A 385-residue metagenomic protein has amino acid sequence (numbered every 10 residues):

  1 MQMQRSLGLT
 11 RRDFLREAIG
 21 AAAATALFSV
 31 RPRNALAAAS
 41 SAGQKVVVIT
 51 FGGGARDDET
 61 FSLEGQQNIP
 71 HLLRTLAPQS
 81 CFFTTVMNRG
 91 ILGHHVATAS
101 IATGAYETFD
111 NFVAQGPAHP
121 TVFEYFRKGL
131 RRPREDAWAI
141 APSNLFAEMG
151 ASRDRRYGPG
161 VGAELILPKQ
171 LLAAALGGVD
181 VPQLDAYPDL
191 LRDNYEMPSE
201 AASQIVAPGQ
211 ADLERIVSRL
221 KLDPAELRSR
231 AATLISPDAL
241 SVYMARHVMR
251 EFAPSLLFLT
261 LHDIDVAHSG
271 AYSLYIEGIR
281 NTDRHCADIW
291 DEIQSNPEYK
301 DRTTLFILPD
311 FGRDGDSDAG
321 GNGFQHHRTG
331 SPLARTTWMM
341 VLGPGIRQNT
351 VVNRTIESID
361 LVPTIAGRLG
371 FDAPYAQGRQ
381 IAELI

Functional and structural regions predicted by a protein language model:
M1-T10: N-terminal secretory signal peptides
T10-L27: N-terminal export leaders
S29-G53: C-terminal segment of N-terminal export signals and the immediately downstream linker at the start of the mature
A37, L308-L342: Histidine-centered active-site microenvironments of extracellular/periplasmic hydrolases and transferases
E59-G93, D136-W138, V352: Short, structured active-site-proximal loop/turn typified by the sulfatase FGly-forming signature C/S-X-P-X-R
I69, I235-F252, L257, I264-T303 (+3 more regions): A long, amphipathic alpha-helix that forms part of the scaffold/cap immediately adjacent to metal-dependent active
V96-T103, H326-L369: Substrate-binding rim/cap in mid-to-C-terminal beta-strand-loop elements of soluble/periplasmic
D110-S255, H262-S269: His/Asp/Glu-rich, glycine-adjacent segments that coordinate divalent cations and/or stabilize oxyanion chemistry on
